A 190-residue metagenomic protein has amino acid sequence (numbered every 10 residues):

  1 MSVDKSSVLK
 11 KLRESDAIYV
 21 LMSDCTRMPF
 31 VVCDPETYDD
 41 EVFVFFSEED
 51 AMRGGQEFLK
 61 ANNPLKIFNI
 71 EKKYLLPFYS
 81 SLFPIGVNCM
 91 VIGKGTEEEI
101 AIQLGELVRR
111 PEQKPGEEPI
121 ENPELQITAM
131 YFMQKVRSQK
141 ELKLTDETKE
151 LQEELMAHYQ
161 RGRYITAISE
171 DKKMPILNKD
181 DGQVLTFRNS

Functional and structural regions predicted by a protein language model:
M1-S190: An interfacial alpha-helical scaffold signature
